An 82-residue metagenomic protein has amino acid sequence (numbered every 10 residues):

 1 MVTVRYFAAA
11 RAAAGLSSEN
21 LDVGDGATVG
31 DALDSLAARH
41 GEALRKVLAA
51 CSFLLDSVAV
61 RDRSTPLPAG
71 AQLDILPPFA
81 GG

Functional and structural regions predicted by a protein language model:
M1-G81: Ubiquitin-like/PB1-type beta-grasp interaction modules and other compact soluble beta-rich domains
